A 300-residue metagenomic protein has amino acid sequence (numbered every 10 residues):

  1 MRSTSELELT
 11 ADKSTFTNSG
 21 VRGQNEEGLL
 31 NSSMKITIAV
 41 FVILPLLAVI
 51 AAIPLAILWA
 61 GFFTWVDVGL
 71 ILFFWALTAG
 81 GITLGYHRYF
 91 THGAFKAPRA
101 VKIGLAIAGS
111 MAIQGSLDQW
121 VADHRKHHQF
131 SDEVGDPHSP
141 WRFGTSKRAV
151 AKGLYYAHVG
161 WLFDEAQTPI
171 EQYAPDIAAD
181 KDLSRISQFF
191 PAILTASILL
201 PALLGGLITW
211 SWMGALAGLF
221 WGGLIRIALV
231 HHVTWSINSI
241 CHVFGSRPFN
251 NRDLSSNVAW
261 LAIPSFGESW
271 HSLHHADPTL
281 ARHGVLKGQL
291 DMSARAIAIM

Functional and structural regions predicted by a protein language model:
M1-W235, L280-M300: Non-catalytic, topology-defining segments of multipass membrane proteins
R88, R125, S239, V243 (+1 more regions): Catalytic glutamate of the conserved HExxH
A174-L183, F244-W270, A276-D277: Active-site-proximal inter-transmembrane loops
V230-P248: C-terminal accessory segments of proteins
